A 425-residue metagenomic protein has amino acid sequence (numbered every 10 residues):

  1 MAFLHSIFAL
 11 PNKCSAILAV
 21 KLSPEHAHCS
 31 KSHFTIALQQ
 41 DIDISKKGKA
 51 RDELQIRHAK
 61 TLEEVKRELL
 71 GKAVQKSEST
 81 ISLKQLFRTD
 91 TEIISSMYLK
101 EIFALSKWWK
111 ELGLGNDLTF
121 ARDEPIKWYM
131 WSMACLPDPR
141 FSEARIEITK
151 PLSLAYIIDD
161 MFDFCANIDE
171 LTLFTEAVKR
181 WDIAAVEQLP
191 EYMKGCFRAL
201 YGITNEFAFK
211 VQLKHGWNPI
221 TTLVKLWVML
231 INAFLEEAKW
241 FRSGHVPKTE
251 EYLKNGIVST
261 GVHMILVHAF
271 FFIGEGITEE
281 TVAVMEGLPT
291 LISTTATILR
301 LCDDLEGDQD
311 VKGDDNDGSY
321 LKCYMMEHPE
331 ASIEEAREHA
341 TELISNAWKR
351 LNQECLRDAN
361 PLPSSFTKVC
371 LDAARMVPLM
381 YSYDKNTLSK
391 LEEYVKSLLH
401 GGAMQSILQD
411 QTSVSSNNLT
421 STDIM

Functional and structural regions predicted by a protein language model:
M1-M425: Terpene synthase/cyclase
